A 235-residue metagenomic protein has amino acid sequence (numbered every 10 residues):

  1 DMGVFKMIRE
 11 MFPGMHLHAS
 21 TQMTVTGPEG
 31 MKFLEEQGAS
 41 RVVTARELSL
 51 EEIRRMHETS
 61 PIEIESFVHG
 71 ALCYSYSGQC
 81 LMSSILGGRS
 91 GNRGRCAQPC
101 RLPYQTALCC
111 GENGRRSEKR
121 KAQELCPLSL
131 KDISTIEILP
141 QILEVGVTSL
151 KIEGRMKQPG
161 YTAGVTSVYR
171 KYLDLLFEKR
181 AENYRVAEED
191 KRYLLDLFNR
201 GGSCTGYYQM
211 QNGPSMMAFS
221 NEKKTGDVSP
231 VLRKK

Functional and structural regions predicted by a protein language model:
M2-F33: N-terminal active-site wall of soluble small-molecule enzyme domains
M11, M15-H16, K32-E36, S40-K235: Surface-exposed amphipathic alpha-helical tracts and adjacent flexible/coil segments at the periphery of soluble enzymes
